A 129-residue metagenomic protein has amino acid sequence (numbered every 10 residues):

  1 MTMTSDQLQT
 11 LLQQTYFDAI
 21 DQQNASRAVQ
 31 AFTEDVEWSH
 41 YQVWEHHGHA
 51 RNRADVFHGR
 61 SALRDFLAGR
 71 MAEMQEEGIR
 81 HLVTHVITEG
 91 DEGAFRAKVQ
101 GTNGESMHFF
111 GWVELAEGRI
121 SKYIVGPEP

Functional and structural regions predicted by a protein language model:
M1-E34: Short, low-complexity N-terminal intrinsically disordered segments enriched in polar/charged residues
M1-T4, Q13, I20, S39-Y41 (+3 more regions): Short secondary-structure boundary micro-motifs
T15-D18, R53, F110: Short, flexible active-site loop motifs that bind/organize anionic cofactors or intermediates
Y16, A28, V36, G59 (+3 more regions): Hydrophobic pocket/interface hotspot
D18, Q30, D65, G69 (+1 more regions): Charged/polar, solvent-exposed surface patches and flexible loops
T33-H85: A solvent-exposed, acidic/Ser-Thr-rich amphipathic alpha-helical stretch
A68-P129: A beta-strand edge to alpha-helix "cap/lid" segment located at domain peripheries
